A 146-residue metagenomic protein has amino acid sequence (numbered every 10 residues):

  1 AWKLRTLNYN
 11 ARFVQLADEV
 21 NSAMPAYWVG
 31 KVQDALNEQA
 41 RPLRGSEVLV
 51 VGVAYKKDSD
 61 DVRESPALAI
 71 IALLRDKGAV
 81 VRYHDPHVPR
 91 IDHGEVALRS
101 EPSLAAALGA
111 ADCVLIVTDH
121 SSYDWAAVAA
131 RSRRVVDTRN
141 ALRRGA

Functional and structural regions predicted by a protein language model:
A1-A146: Structural/interface elements that position substrates and couple domains in central-metabolism enzymes
